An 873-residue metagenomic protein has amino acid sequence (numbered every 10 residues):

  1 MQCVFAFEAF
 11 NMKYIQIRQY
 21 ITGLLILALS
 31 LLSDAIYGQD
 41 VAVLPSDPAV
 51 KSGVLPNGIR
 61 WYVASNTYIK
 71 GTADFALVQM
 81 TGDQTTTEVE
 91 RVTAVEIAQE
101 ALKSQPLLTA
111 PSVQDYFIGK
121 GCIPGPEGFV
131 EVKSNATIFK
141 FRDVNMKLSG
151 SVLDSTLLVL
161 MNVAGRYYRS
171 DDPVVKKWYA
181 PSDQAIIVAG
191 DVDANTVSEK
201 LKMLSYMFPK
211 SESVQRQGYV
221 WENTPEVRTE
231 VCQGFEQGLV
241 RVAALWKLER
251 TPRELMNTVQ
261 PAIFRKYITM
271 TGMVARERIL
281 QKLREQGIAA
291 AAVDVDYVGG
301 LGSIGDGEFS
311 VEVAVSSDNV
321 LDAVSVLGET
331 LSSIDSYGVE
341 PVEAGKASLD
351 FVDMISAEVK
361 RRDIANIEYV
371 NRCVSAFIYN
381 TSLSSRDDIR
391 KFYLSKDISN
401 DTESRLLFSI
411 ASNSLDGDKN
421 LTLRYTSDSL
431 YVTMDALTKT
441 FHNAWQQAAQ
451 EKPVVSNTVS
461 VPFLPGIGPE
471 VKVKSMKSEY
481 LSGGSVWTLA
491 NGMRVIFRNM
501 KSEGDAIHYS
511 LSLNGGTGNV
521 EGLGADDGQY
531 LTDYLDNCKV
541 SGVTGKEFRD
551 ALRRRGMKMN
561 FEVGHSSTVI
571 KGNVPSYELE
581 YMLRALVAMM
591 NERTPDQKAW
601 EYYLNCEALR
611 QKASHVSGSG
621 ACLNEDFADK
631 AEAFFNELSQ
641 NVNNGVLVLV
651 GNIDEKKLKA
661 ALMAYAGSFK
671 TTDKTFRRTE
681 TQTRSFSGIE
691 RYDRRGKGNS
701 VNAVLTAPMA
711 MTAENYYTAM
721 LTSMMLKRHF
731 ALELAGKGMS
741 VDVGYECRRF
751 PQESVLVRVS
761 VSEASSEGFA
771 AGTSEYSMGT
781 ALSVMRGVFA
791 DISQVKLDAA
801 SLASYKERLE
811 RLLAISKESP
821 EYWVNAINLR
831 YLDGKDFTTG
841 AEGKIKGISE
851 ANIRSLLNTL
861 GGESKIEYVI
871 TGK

Functional and structural regions predicted by a protein language model:
Q2-C3: Cationic, low-complexity basic patches in intrinsically disordered or flexible, solvent-exposed regions
A6-M12: Generic detector of N-terminal low-structure segments
K13-L24: Bacterial N-terminal signal peptides that target proteins for export
T22-D34: Bacterial N-terminal signal peptides
I36-S65, A185-I187, D193-A262, K266-L280 (+11 more regions): Proteolytic maturation boundary segments
A64, I69-A98, T109-N162, D172-K176 (+11 more regions): M16 family metallopeptidases and their MPP-like homologs
R169-S170, V214, P595-Y602, T675: Conserved short beta-strand edge segments in small beta-sheet-based binding/regulatory domains
M720-L721: Extended amphipathic ligand-handling, pore-lining, and cofactor/metal-binding catalytic surfaces
